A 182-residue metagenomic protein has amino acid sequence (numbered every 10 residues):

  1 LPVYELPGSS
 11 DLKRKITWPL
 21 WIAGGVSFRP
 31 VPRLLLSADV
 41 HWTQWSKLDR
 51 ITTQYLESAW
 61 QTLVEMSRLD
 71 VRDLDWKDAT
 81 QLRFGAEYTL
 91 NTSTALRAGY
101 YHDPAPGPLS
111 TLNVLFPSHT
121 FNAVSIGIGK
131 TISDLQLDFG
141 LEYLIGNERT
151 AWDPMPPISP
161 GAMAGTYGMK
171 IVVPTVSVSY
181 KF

Functional and structural regions predicted by a protein language model:
L1-F182: Outer-membrane beta-barrel porins/channels
